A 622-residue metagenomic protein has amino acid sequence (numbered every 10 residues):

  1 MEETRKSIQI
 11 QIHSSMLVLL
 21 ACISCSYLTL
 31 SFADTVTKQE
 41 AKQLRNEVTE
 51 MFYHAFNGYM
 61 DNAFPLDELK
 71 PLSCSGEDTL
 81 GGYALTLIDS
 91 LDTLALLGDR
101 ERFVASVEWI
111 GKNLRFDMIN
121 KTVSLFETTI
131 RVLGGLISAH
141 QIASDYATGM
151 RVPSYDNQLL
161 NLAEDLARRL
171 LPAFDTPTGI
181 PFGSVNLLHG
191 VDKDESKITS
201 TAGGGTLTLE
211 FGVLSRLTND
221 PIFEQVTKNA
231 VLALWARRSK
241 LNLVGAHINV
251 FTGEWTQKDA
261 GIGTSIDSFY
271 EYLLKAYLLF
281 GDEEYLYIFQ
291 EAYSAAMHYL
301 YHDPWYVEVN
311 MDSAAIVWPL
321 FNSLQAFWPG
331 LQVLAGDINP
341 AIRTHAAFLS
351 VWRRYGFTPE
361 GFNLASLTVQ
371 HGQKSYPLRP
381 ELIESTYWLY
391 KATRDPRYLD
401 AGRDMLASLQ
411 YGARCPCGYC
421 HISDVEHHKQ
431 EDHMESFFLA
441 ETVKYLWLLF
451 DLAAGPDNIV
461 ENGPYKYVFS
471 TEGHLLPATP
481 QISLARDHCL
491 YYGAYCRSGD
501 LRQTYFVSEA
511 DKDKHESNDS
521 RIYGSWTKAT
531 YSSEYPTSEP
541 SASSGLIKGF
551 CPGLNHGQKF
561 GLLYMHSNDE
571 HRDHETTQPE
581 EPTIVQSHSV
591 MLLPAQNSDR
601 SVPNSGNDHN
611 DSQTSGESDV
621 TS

Functional and structural regions predicted by a protein language model:
M1-C22, L44: Classical eukaryotic N-terminal signal peptides for Sec-dependent ER targeting/secretion, especially the positively
V18, I23, Y27-S622: Glycan-recognition and catalytic cores of secretory/periplasmic carbohydrate-active enzymes
